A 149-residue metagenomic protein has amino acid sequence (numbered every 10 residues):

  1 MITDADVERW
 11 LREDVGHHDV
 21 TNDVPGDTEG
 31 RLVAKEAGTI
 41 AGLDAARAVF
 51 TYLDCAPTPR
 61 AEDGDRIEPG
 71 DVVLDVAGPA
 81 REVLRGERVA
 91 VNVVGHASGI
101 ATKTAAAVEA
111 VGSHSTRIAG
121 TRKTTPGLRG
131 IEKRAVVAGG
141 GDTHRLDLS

Functional and structural regions predicted by a protein language model:
I2-S149: Acidic/glycine-rich phosphate/pyrophosphate-binding loops and surrounding catalytic core that coordinate Mg2+
